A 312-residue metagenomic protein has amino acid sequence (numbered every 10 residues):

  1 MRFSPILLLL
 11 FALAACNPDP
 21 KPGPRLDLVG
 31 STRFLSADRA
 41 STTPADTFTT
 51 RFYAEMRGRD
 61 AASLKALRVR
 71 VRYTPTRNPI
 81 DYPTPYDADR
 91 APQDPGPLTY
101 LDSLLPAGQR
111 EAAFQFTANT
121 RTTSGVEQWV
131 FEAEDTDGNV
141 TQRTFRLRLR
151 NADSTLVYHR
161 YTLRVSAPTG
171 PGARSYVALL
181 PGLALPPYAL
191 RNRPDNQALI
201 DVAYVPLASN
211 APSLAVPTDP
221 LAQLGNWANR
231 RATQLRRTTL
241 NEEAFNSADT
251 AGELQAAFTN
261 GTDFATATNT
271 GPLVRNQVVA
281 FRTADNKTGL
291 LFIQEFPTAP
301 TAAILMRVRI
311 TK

Functional and structural regions predicted by a protein language model:
A12-A15: C-terminal motif of bacterial Sec signal peptides marking the signal peptidase cleavage site
N17-F48: Short, compositionally biased P/S/T/A/G/V-rich stretches that sit at domain boundaries
T42, T74-P79, T117, T123 (+2 more regions): N-terminal "domain-start" segment
A45-T47, R57-P92: Solvent-exposed loop/turn segments flanking beta-strands in beta-repeat/beta-sandwich domains
D94-F116: Aromatic sugar-binding surface patches on proteins that engage polysaccharides or sugar-phosphate polymers
G108-R110, N119-V126: Surface-exposed, short loops/turns at beta-strand junctions within beta-sandwich domains
K287-P297: Short beta-strand-centered aromatic/proline hotspots
A299-T311: Short, solvent-exposed secondary-structure boundary/capping segments
